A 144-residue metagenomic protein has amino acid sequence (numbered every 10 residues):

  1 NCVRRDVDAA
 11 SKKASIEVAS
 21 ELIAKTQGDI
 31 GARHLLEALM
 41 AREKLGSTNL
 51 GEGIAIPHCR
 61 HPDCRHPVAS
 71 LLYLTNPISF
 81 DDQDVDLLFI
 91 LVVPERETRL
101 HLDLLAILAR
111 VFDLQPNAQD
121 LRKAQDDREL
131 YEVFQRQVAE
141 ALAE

Functional and structural regions predicted by a protein language model:
N1-E144: Cytosolic covalent-transfer regions centered on His/Cys nucleophiles that carry phosphoryl or persulfide groups
